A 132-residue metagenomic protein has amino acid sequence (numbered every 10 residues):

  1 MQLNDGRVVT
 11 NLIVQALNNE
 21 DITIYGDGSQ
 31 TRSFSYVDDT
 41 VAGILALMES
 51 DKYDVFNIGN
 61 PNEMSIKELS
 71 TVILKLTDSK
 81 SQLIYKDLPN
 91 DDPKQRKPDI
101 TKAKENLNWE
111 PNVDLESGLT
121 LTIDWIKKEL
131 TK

Functional and structural regions predicted by a protein language model:
M1-R7: Flexible, glycine-rich beta-alpha linker
T10, V14-K132: C-terminal substrate-binding subdomain of Rossmann-fold SDR/epimerase-dehydratase oxidoreductases
